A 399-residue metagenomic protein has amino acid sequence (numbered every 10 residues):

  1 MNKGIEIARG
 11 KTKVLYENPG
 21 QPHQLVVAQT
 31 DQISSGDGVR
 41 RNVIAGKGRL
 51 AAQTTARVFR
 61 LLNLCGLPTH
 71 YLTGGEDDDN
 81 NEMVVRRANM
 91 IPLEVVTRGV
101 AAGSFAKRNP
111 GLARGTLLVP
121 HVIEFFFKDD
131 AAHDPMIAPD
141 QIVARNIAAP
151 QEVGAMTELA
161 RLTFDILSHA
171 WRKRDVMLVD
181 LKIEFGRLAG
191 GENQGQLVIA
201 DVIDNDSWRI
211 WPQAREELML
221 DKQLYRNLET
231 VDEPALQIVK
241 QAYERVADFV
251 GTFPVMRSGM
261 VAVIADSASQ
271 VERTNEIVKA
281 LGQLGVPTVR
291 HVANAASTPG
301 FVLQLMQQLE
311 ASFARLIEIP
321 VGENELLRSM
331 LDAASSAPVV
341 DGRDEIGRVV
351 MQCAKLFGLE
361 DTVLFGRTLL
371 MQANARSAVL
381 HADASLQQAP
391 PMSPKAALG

Functional and structural regions predicted by a protein language model:
N2-F127, V250-V255: Active-site loop/lid in soluble adenylation, ligation, and acyl-transfer enzymes
T73-G74, N81, W171-L188: A short glycine-rich, hydrophobically flanked beta-strand micro-motif that places a catalytic Asp/Glu for divalent metal
M83, T288-S329: Glycine-rich phosphate-binding loop
T97, L178-D201: Conserved metal-phosphate-binding beta-hairpin within the catalytic cores of diverse ATP-dependent phosphoryl-transfer
A148-V179: A long amphipathic alpha-helix within ATP-dependent nucleotide-binding catalytic cores
I203-M256: C-terminal helix-cap and adjacent tail motif
R257-M260, A265-A268, E325-L398: C-terminal binding/interaction regions
R257-T288: Glycine-rich phosphate/diphosphate-binding loop of Rossmann-like nucleotide-binding domains
